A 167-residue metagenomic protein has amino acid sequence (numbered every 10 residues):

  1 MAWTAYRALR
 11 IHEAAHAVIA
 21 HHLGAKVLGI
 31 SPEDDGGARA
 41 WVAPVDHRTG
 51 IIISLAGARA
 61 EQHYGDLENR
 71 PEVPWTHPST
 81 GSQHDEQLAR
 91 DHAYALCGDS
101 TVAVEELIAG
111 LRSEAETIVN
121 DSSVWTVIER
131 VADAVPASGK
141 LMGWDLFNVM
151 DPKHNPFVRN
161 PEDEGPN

Functional and structural regions predicted by a protein language model:
A2-N167: Soluble catalytic regions of large protease machineries
